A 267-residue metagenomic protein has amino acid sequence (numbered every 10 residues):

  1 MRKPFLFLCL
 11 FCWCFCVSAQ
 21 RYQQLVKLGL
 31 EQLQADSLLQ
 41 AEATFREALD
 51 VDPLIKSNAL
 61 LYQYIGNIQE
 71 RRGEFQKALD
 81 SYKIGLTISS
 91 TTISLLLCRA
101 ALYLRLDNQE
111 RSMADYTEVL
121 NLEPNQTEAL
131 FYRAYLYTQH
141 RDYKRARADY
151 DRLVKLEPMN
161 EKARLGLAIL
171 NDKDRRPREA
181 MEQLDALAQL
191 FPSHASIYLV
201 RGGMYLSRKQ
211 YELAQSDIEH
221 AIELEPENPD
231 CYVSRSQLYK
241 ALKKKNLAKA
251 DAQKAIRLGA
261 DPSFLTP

Functional and structural regions predicted by a protein language model:
Y22-Q23, K56-L60, I93-S94, T127-E128 (+4 more regions): Helix-start (N-cap) detector for alpha-helical repeat units in TPR-like alpha-solenoids, especially tetratricopeptide
K27, L60-Y64, C98, Y132 (+3 more regions): Canonical tetratricopeptide repeat
Q34-A35, I68-R71, R105-L106, Q139-H140 (+3 more regions): Register position in tetratricopeptide repeats
P53-K56, S90, P124, P158 (+3 more regions): Short coil turns that delineate tetratricopeptide repeat
V233-P267: Terminal, low-structured helical/coil segments at or just beyond the last alpha-helical repeat
